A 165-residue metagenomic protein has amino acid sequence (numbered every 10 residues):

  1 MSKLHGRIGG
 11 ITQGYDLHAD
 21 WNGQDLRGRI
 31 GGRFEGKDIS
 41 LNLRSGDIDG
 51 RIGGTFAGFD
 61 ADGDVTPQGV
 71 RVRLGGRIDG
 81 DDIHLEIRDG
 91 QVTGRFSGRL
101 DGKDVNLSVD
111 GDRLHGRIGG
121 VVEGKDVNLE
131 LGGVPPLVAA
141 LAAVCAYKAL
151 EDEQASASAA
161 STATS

Functional and structural regions predicted by a protein language model:
M1-R29, R33, D38, D49 (+2 more regions): Long terminal segments
L41-G46: N-terminal interaction modules that seed assembly of large macromolecular complexes
